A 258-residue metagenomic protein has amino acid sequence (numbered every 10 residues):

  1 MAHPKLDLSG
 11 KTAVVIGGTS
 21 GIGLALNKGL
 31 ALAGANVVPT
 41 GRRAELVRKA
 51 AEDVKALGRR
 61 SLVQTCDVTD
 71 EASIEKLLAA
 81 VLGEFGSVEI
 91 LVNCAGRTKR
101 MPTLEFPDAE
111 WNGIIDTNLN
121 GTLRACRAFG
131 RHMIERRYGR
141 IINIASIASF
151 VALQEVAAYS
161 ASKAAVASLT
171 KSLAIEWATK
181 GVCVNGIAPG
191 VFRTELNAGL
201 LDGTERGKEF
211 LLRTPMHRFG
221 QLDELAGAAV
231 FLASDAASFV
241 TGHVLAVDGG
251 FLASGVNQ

Functional and structural regions predicted by a protein language model:
A2-K5, V151, V230, T241-Q258: Short C-terminal tail/terminal secondary-structure segment of NAD(P)H-dependent dehydrogenase/reductase domains
T19-S20, R43: Conserved glycine-rich cofactor-binding loop
K28, L104, V151-A157, T179-K180 (+3 more regions): Active-site loop immediately N-terminal to the catalytic Tyr-X3-Lys motif of short-chain dehydrogenase/reductase
P102-T103, P107-I115, I141, F210: Substrate-binding pocket helix/loop in short-chain dehydrogenase/reductase
C126, S162, T170: Active-site helix of classical SDR
R131, I175-T179, S238: Alpha-helical segment proximal to the catalytic Tyr-Lys
S146: Residue(s) in the substrate-gating loop at a strand-loop-helix junction that position the organic substrate next
